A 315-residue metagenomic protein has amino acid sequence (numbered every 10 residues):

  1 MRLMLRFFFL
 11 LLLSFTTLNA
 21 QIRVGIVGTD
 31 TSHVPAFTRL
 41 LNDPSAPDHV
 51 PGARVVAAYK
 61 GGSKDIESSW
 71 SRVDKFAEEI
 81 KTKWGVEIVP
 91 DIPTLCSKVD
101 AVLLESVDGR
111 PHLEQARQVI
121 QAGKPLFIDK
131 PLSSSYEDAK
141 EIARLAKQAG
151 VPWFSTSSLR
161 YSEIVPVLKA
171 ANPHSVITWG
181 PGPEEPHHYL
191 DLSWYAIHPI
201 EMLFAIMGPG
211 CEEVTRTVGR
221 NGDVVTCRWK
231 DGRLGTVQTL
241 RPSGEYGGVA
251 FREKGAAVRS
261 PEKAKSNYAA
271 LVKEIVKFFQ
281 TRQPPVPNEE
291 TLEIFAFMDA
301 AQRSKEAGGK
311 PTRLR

Functional and structural regions predicted by a protein language model:
L5, L11, A20-A122, Q148 (+1 more regions): N-terminal glycine-/serine-/threonine-rich beta1-alpha1-beta2 phosphate-ribose binding loop of Rossmann-like
F15-T17: N-terminal signal peptide c-region/cleavage motif recognized by signal peptidases
P90, I128, W153-S155: Hydrophobic residues in well-ordered beta-strands that form the structural core
V102-L103, F278-R315: C-terminal helix-rich "cap/oligomerization" subdomain common to oxidoreductases
G123, G150, G308-G309: Glycine-centered short loops/turns at secondary-structure junctions
G123-P125, K130-P131: Short helix/strand-capping hinge loops at secondary-structure junctions that flank key functional elements
L132-Y189: A contiguous active-site-proximal alpha/beta segment in oxidoreductase catalytic domains
V176-E245, E289-L292, A296: Rossmann-like dinucleotide-binding domain that binds NAD(P)(H)
